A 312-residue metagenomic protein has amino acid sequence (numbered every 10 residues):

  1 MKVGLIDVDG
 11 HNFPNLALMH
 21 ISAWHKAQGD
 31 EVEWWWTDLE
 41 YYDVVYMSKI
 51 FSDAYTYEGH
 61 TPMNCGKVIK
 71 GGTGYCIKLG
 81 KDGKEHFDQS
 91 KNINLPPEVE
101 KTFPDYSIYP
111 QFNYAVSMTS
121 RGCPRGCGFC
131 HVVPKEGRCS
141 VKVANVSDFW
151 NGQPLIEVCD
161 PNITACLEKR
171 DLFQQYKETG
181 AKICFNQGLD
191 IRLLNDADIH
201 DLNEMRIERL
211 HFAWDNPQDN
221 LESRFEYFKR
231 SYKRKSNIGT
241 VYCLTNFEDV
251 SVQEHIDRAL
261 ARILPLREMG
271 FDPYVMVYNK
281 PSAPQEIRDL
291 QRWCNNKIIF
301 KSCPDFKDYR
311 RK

Functional and structural regions predicted by a protein language model:
K2-N113: Glycine-rich beta-alpha loop elements in corrinoid/cobalamin-binding modules across cobalamin-dependent enzymes
L5, G10, Y46-I50, H131-F228 (+2 more regions): Core AdoMet radical
L5, H25, V32-Y41, Y55-G66 (+6 more regions): Alpha-helix C-terminal capping segments
N12-P14, A54-T56, C76-G80, R125-F129 (+4 more regions): Short catalytic/ligand-binding loop motif for oxyanion handling, primarily in non-cytosolic enzymes, centered on
N15-A23, R170-F173, F225, I256-I263: Short amphipathic alpha-helical segment that frequently serves as the phosphate-/nucleotide-binding helix
L16-A17, P110-D148: Canonical Radical SAM [4Fe-4S] cluster-binding loop centered on the CxxxCxxC motif and its immediate flanking residues
V99, C127-C130, K312: N-terminal pre-core extensions flanking Radical SAM catalytic domains
E204, R209-H211, Q218-K312: A structural motif corresponding to the C-terminal lobe/cap of the Radical SAM core domain
